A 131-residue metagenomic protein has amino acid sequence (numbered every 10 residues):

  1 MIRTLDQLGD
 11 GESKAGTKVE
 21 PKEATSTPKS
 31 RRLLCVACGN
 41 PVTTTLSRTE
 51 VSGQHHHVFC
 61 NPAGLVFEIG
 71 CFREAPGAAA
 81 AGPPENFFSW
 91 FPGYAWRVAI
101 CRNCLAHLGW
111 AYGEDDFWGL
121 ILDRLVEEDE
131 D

Functional and structural regions predicted by a protein language model:
M1-D131: A short Gly-Trp-Pro
